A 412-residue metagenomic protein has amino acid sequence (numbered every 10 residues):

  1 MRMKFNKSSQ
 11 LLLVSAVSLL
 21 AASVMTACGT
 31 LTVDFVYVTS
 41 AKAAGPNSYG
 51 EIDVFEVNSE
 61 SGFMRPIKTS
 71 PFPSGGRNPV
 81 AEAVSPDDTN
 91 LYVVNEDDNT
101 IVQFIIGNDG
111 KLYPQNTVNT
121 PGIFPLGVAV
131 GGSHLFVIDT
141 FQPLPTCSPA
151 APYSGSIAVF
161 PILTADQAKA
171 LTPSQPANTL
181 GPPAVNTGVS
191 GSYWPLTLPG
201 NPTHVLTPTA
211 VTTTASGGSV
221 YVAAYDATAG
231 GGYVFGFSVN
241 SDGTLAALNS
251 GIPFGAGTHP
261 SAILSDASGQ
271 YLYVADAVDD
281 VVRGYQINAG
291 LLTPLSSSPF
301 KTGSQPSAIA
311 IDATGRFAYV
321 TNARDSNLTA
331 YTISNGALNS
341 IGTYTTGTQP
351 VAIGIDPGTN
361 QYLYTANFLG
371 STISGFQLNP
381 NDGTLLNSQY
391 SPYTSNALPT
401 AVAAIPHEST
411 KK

Functional and structural regions predicted by a protein language model:
R2-S15: Bacterial N-terminal signal peptides that target proteins for export
V14-V24: Bacterial N-terminal signal peptides
V24, C28-K412: Predominantly soluble domains enriched in secretory-pathway, periplasmic, or organellar proteins
